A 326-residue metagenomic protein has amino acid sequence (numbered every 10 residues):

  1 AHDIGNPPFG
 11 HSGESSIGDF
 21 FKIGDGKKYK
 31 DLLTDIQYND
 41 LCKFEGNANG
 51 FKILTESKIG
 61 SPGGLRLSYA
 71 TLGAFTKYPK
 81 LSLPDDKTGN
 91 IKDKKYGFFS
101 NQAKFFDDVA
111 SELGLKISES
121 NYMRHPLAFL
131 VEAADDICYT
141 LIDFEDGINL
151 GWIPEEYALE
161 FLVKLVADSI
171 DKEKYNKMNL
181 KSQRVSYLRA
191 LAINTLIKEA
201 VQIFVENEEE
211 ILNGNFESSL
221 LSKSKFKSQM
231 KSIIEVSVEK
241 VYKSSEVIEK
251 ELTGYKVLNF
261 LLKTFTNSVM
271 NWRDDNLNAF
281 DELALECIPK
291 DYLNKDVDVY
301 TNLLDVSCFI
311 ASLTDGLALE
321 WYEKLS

Functional and structural regions predicted by a protein language model:
I4-R184, L188, I197: Sequence-structural signature of the catalytic-core scaffold of metal-dependent phosphohydrolases that act on
I17, I53-L54, L261, A318 (+1 more regions): Buried hydrophobic packing segments
I23, D136, T140-D143, I203 (+4 more regions): Amphipathic alpha-helical interaction surfaces
G50, L258, I310: A residue-level signal for conserved active-site and pocket-lining positions in enzyme catalytic cores
A167-T301, L313, L325: C-terminal subdomains that position terminal phosphate/3'-OH groups for nucleotidyl transfer/ligation, primarily on
N302-V306: Structured mid-to-C-terminal alpha-helical surface segments
